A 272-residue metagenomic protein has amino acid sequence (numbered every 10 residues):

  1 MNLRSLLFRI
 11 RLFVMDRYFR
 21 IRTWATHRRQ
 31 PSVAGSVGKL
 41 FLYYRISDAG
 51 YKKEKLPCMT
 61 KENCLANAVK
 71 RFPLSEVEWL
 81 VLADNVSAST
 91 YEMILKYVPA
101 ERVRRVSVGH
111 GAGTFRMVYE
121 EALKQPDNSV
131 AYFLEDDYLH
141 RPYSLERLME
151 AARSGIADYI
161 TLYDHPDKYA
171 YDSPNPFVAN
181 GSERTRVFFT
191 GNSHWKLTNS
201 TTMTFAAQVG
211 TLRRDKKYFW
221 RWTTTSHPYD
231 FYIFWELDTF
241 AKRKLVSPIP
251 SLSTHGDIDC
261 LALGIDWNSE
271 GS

Functional and structural regions predicted by a protein language model:
L3-N67: N-proximal low-complexity "stem/linker" segments adjacent to membrane-targeting elements
F8, L12-A25, G35-S36, L56 (+1 more regions): C-terminal catalytic/acceptor-binding lobe
K39-G50, D84, L162-H165, A207 (+1 more regions): Short loop/turn segments at strand-loop or loop-helix junctions that form parts of catalytic or ligand-binding pockets
K39-L40, R71-L80, E101, S129: Short loop->beta transition adjacent to catalytic acidic/histidine clusters or analogous donor-positioning motifs
D48-T60, A170-P174, F219-T225: Short, flexible/disordered intra-domain loops and linkers
N85-S129: Active-site-proximal specificity loops/subdomain of glycosyltransferases
N128-L139: Short beta-strand-to-loop acidic/aromatic patch adjacent to the donor-nucleotide binding site
L139-K217: Conserved catalytic core of nucleotide-sugar-dependent glycosyltransferases
